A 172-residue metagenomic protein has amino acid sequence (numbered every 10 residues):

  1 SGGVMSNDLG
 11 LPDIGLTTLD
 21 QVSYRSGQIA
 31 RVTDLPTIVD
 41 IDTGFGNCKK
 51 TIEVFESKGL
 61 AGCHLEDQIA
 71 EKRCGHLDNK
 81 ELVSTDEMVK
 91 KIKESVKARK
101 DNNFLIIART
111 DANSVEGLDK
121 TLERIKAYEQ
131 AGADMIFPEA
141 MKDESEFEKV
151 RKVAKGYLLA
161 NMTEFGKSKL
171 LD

Functional and structural regions predicted by a protein language model:
S1-D172: Alpha/beta enzyme core
